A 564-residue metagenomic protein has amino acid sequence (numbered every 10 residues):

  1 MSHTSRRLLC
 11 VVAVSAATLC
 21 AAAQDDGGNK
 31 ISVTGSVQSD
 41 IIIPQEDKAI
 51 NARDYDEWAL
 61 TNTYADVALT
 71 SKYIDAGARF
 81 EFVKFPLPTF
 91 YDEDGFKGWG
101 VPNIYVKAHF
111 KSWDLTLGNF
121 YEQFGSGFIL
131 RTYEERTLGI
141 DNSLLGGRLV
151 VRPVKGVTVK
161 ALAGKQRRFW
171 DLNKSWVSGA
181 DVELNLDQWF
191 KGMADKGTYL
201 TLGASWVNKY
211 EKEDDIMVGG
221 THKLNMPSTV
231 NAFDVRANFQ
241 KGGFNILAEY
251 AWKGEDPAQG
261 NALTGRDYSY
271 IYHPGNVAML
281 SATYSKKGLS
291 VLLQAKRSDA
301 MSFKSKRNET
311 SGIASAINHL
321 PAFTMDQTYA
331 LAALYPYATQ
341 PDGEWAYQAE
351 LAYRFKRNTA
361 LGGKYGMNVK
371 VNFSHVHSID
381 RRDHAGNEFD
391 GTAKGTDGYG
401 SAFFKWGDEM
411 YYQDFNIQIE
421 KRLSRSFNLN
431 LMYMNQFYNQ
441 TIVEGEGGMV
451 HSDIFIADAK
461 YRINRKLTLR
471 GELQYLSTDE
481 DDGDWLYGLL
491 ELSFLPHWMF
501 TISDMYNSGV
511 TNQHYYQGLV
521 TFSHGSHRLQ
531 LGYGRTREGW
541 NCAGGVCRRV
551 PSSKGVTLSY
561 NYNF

Functional and structural regions predicted by a protein language model:
M1-T34, F564: Bacterial Sec-dependent N-terminal signal peptides
Q24-V33, L69-A76, A108-S112, T116 (+8 more regions): Short loop/turn motifs that connect adjacent beta-strands in outer-membrane beta-barrel proteins
D26-R53, S374-V376: Short glycine/proline- and aromatic-enriched beta-strand/turn motifs that initiate or cap beta-hairpins
Q38, M193-G197, M226-F564: Exposed, low-structure sequence patches enriched in small/polar residues
I41-L60, G398-F404: Surface-exposed strand-loop-strand hairpins of Gram-negative outer-membrane beta-barrel proteins
Y55-E57, T61-T70, G77: Long, low-hydrophobicity, solvent-exposed regions enriched in small/turn-prone and acidic residues
A68-K165, G192-A194, A282-N308, D482: Outer membrane beta-barrel
I140-T221, S228-F233: Hydrophobic, small-residue-rich alpha-helical packing segments that form membrane-like cores
